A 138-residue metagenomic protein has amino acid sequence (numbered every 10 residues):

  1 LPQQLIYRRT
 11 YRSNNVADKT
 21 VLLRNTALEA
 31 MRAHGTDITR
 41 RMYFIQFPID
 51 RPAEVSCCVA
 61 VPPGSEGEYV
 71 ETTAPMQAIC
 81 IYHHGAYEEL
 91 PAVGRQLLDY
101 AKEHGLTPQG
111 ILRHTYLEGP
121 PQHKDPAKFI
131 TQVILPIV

Functional and structural regions predicted by a protein language model:
L1-V138: A solvent-exposed interaction/effector surface
